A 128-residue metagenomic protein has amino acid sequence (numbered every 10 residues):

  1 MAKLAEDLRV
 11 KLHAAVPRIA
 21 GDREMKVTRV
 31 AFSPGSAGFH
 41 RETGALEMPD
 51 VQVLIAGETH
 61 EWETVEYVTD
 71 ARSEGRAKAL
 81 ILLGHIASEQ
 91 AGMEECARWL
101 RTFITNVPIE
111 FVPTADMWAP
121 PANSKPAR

Functional and structural regions predicted by a protein language model:
M1-R128: Active-site catalytic microenvironments in core metabolic enzymes, especially phosphate/sugar-handling
